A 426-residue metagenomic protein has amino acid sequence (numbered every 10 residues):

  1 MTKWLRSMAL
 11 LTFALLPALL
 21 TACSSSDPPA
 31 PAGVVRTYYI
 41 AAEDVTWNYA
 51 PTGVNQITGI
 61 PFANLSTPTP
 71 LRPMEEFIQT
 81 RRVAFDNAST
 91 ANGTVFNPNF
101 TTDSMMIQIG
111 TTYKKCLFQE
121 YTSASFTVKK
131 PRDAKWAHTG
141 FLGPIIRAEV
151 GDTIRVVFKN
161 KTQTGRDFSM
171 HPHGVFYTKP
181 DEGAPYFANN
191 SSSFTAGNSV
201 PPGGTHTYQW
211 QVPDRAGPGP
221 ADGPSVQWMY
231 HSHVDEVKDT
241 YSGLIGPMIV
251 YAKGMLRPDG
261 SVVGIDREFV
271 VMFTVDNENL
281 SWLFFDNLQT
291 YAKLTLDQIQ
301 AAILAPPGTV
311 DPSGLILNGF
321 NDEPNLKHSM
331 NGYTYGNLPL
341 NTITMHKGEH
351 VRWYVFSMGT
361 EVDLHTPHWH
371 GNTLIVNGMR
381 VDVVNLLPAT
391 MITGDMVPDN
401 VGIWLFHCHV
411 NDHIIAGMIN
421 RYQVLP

Functional and structural regions predicted by a protein language model:
M1-R6: N-terminal secretory signal peptides that target proteins for export/translocation
M8-T21: Bacterial N-terminal signal peptides
C23-G197, T290, L296-V351, Q423-P426: N-terminal, post-signal-peptide metal-ligating segments of extracellular/periplasmic oxidoreductases, dominated by
E149-G151, P202-T205, D266, H346-E349 (+1 more regions): Solvent-exposed, conformationally flexible loop/turn segments
V157, K161-S169, V175-K179, Y186-R257 (+1 more regions): Extracellular/periplasmic metallocenter environments
S261-L294: Compositionally biased low-complexity segments at domain edges in trafficked proteins and select soluble regulators
I265, S329-L340, N377-R380, A389-M391: Active-site-adjacent structural elements in folded domains
L364-H368, T373-N385: Intrinsic, low-complexity N-terminal interaction/targeting segments
